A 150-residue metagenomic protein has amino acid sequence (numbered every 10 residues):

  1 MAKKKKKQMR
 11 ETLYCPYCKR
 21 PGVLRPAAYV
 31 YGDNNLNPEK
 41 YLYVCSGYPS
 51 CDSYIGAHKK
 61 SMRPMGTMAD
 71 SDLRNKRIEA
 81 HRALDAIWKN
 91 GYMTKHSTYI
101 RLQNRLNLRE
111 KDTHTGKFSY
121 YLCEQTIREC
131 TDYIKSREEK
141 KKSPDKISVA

Functional and structural regions predicted by a protein language model:
A2-E11, N35-E39: Short, flexible, mixed-charge glycine/proline-rich loop motifs that serve as phosphate/nucleic-acid-contacting
L13-K19, Y43-G47: Cys/His/Pro-rich metal-binding microdomains
R20-L36: Short recognition patches in nucleic-acid-associated and regulatory proteins
L24-Y29, I55-M62: Short Cys/His-rich "knuckle" micro-motifs
N34-H58: Cysteine-rich micro-motifs
K60-H96: Extended interfacial segments that mediate partner engagement and assembly in macromolecular machines
D112-D132: Chromatin/DNA-recognition segments of nuclear transcriptional regulators
T131-A150: Long C-terminal interaction/binding lobes of large macromolecular proteins
